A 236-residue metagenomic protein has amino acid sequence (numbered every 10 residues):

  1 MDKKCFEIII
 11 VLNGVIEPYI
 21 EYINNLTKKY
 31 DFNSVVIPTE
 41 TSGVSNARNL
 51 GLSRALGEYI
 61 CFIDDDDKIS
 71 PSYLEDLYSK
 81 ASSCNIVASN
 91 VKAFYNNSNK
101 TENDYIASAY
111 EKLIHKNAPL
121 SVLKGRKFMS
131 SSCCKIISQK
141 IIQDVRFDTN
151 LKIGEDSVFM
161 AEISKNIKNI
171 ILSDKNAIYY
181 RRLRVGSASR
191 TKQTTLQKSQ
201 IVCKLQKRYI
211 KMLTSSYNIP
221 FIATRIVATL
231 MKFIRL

Functional and structural regions predicted by a protein language model:
M1-P38: Acidic donor-binding segment of Leloir-type glycosyltransferases
Y19, V44, R48, Y73 (+1 more regions): Conserved donor sugar-nucleotide recognition element shared by glycan-biosynthetic enzymes
T39-A55: Glycine-rich, basic loop-to-helix element that forms the pyrophosphate-binding segment of sugar-nucleotide handling
I60: Short aromatic/hydrophobic "clamp" motif used to bind/position activated sugar donors
D64-K68: The conserved acidic donor/metal-binding loop of glycosyltransferases
S70-I141: Flexible acidic/His/Gly-enriched loops in nucleotide-sugar-dependent glycosyltransferase catalytic domains
H115-Q193: Conserved nucleotide-sugar donor-binding catalytic segment
V158, K165, L172-L236: C-terminal subregions of glycosyltransferases and related glycan-biosynthesis enzymes
